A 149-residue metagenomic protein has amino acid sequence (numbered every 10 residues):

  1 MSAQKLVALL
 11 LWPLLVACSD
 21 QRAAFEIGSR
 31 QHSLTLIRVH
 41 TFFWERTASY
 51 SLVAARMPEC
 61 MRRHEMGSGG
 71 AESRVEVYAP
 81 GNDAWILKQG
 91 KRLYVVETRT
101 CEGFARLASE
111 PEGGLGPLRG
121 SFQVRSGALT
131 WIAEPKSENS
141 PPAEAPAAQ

Functional and structural regions predicted by a protein language model:
M1-C18: Sec-dependent bacterial lipoprotein signal peptides
Q4-K5, S19-R22, C60-M66, A84 (+2 more regions): Intrinsically disordered, low-complexity proline-rich regions
Q4-V7, E45-A48, W85-K88: Short, intrinsically disordered, charge-biased short linear motifs at domain edges
V16-G67: N-terminal export/targeting and maturation segments
D20-F25, S68-Y78, P117-S121: Repeated scaffold domains used in trafficking and secretory/extracellular systems, primarily beta-propellers
F43-E45, P58-R62, E72-S73, K91-T100: Short, surface-exposed beta-strand/loop "edge" segments at domain boundaries and coil↔beta transitions
P80-Q149: Acidic, small-residue rich beta-repeat scaffolds with periodic aromatic anchors
